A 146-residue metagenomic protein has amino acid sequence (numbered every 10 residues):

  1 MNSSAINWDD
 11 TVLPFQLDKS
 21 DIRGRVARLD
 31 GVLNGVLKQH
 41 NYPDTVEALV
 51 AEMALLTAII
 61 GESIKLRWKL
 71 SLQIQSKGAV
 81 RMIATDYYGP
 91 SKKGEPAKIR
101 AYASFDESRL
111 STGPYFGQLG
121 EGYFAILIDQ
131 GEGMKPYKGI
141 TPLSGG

Functional and structural regions predicted by a protein language model:
A5-D129: N-terminal functional module of multi-domain proteins
M134-K135: Glycine-rich, often proline-containing surface loops adjacent to acidic residues and nearby aromatics that form
K138-G146: Compact structured core domains
